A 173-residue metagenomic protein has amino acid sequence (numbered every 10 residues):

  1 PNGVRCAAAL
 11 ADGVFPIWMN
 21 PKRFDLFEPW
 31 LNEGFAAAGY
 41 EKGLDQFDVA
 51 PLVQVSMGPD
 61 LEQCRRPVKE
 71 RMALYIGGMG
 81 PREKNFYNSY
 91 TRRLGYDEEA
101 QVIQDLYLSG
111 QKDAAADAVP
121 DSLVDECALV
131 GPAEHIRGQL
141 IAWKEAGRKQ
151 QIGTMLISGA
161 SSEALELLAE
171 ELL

Functional and structural regions predicted by a protein language model:
P1-L173: Active-site-adjacent structural elements that line small-molecule/cofactor binding pockets in enzymes
